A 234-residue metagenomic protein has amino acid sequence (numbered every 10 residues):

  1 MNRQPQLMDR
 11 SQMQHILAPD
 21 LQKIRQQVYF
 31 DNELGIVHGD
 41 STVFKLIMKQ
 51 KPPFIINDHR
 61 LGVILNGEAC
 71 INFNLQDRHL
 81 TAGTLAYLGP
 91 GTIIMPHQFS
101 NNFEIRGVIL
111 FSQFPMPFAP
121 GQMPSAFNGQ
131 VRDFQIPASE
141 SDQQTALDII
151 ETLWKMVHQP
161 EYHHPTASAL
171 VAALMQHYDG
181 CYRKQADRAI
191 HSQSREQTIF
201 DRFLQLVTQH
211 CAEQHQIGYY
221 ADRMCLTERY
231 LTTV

Functional and structural regions predicted by a protein language model:
M1-A69, R78: Generic protein-terminus/edge-of-domain signal
N2-M8, L21-I24, D31, H97-V157: A hydrophobic/aromatic-rich effector-binding and dimerization subdomain of bacterial HTH-type transcriptional regulators
L75-P90: Short acidic-glycine-tyrosine-enriched beta hairpin
G83, L231-T232: Short hydrophobic/aromatic patch on the recognition helix
A86, P90-P96, P115: Histidine-centered metal-chelating micro-motifs
P137-A138, P160-A167, Y178-Q205, Q209-M224: Short, Lys/Arg-enriched, Trp-marked, Pro/Gly-tolerant hinge/linker segments that flank
A146, I150-L153, V171-Y178, F203-V207: Hydrophobic alpha-helical core bundles mediating ligand binding, dimerization, or RNAP-core interactions
